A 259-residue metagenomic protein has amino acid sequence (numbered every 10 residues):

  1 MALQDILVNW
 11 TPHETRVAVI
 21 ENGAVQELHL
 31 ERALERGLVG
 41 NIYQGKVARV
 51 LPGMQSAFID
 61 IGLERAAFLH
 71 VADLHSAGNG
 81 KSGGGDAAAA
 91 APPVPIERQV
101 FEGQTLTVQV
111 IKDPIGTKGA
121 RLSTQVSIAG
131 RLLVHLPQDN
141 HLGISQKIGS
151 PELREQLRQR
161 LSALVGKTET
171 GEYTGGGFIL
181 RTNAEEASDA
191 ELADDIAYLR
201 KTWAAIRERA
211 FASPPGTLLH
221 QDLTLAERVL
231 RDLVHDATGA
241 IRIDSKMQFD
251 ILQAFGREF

Functional and structural regions predicted by a protein language model:
M1-F259: Single-stranded RNA-binding surfaces
